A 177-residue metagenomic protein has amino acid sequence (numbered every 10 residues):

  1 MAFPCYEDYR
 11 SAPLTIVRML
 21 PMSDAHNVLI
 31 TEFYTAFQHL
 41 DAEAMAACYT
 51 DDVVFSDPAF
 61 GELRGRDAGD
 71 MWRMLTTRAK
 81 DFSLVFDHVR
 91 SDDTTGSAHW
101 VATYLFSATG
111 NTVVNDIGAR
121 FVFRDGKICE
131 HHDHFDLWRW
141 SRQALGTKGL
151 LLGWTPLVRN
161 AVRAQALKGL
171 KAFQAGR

Functional and structural regions predicted by a protein language model:
S11-A47, A164-R177: Short, low-complexity N-terminal intrinsically disordered segments enriched in polar/charged residues
I30-F37, Y49, A68, W72 (+2 more regions): Hydrophobic alpha-helical core bundles mediating ligand binding, dimerization, or RNAP-core interactions
A42-A46, T50-G96: A solvent-exposed, acidic/Ser-Thr-rich amphipathic alpha-helical stretch
T76-R177: A beta-strand edge to alpha-helix "cap/lid" segment located at domain peripheries
